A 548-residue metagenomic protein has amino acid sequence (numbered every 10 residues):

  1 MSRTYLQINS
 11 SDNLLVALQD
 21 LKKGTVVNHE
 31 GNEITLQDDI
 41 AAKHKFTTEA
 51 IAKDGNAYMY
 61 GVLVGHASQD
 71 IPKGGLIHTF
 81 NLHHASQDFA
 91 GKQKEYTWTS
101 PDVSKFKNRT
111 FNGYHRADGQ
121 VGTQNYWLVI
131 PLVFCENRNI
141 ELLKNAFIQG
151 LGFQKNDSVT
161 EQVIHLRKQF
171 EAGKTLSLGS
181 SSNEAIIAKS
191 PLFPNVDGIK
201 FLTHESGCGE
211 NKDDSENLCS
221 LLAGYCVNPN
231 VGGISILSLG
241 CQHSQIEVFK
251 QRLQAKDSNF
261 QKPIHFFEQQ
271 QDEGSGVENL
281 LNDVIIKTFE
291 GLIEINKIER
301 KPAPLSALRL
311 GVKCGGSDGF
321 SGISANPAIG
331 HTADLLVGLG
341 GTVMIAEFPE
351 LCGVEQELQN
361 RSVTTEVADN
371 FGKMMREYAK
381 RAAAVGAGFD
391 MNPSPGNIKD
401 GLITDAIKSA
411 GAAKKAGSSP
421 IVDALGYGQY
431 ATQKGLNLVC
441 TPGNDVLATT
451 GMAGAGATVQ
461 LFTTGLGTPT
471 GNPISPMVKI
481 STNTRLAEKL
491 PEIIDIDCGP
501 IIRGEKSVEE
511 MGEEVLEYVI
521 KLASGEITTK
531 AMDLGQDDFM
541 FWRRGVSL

Functional and structural regions predicted by a protein language model:
M1-Q460, L466-T470, I474-L548: Metallocofactor- and cofactor-centric catalytic cores in central/energy metabolism, strongly enriched
